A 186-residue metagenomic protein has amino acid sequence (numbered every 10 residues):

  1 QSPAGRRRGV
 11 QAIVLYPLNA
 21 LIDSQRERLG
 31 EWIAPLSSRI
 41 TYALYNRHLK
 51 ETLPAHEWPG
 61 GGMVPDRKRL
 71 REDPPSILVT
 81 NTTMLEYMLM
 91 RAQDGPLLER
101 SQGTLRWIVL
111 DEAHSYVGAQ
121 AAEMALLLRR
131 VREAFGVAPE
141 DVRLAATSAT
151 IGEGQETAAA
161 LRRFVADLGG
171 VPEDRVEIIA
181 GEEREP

Functional and structural regions predicted by a protein language model:
Q1-P186: N-terminal helicase ATP-binding lobe
